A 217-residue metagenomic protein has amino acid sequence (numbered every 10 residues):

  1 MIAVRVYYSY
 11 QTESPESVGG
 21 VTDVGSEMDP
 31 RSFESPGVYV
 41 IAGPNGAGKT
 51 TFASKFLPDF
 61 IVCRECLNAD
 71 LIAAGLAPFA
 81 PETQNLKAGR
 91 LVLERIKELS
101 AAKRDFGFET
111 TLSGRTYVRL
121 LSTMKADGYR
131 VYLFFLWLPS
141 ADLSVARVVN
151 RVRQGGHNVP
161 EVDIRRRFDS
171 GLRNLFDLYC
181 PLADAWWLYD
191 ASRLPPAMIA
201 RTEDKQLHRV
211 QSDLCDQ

Functional and structural regions predicted by a protein language model:
D29-S35: Phosphate-binding P-loop
N45: The conserved Walker
K49: Conserved lysine of the Walker
S54-R104: Conserved substrate/cofactor phosphate-moiety recognition/catalytic segment in nucleotide-dependent phosphotransferases
K87-L138, G171: Glycine-rich phosphate-binding loop used to anchor ATP phosphates in small-molecule kinases, encompassing both
Y129-L175: A glycine- and Lys/Arg-enriched "phosphate-lid" helix/loop adjacent to the NTP-binding pocket of small-molecule kinases
D177-Q217: NTP-dependent small-molecule kinase module
